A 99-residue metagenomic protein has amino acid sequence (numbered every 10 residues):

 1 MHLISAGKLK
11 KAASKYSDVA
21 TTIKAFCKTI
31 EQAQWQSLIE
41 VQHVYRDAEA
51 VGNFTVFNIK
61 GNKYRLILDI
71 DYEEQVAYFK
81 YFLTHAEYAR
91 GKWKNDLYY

Functional and structural regions predicted by a protein language model:
M1-K63, Y72-V76, A86-Y99: Basic, Lys/Arg-enriched alpha-helical interface segments
F79-L83: Catalytic Cys-His active-site segments of thiol-dependent hydrolases/isopeptidases
